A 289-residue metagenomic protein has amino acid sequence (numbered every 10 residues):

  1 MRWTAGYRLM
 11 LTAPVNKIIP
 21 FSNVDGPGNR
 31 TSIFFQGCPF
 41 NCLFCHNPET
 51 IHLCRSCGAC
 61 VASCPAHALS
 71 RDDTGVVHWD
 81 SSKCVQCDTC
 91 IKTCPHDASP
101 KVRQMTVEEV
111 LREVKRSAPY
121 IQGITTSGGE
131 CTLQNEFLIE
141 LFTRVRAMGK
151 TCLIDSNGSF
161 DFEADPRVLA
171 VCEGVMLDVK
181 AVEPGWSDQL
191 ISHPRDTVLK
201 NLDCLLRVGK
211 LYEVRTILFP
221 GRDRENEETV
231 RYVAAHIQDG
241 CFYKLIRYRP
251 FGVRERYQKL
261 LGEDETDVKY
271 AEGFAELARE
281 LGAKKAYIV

Functional and structural regions predicted by a protein language model:
R2-P27, P220-V289: Auxiliary Fe-S-binding modules of radical SAM enzymes
V15-A59, V76-Q86: N-terminal pre-triad scaffold of radical SAM enzymes
L43-L53, A59-V77, T89-Q104: Iron-sulfur cluster-binding cysteine motifs and their immediate structural context in ferredoxin-like electron-transfer
H67-G75, K83, C87-D97, R112-E130: Short Fe-S-cluster ligation motifs
S82-K83, R103-L111: FAD-binding FR-type
E108-Y257: Conserved AdoMet/S-adenosylmethionine-binding subsite of the radical SAM
